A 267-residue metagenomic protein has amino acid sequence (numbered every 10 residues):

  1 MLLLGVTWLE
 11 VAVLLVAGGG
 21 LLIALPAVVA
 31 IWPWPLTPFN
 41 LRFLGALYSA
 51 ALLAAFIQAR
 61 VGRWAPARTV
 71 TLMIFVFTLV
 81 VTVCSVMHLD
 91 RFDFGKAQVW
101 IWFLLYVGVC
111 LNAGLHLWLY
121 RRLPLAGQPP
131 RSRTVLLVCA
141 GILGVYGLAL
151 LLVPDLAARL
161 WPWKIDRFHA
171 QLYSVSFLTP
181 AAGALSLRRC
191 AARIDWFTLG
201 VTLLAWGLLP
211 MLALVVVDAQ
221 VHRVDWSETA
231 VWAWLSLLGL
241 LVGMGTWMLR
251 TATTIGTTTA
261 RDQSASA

Functional and structural regions predicted by a protein language model:
M1-V70, L160-I165, H169, F197 (+4 more regions): An N-terminus-focused feature that recognizes amino-terminal "leader" regions
L3-A17, R121-A192: Surface-exposed interaction/gating patches
L15-L21, V80-H88, G141-L150, L209-D218: C-terminal TM-helix exit segments that contain a strictly Trp-centered aromatic cap at the helix terminus
L22-V29, S85-F94, L151-R159, V215-R223: Juxtamembrane "helix-exit" motif on the non-cytosolic side of transmembrane helices
F39-F56, V76, H169-R188, A205: Core segments of alpha-helical transmembrane spans in multipass integral membrane proteins
A50-G127, A213, V224-T254: Hydrophobic, ordered structural segments
L72-S85, S176-P180, L199-V216: Hydrophobic alpha-helical membrane segments
T254-A267: Short, highly charged, low-complexity non-transmembrane loops/tails of multi-pass membrane proteins
